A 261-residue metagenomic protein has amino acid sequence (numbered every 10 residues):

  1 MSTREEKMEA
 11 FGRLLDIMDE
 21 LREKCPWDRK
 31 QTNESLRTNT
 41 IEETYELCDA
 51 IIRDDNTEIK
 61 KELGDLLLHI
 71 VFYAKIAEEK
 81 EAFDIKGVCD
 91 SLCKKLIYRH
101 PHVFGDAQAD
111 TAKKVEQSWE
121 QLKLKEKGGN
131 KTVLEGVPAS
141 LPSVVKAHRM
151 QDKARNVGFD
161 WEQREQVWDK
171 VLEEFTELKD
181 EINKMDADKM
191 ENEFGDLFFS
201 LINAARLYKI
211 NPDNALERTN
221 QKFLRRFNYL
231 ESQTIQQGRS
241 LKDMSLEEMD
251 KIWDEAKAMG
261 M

Functional and structural regions predicted by a protein language model:
M1-E62, L68-F194, F198-M261: Flexible "arm" and connector segments at domain edges
